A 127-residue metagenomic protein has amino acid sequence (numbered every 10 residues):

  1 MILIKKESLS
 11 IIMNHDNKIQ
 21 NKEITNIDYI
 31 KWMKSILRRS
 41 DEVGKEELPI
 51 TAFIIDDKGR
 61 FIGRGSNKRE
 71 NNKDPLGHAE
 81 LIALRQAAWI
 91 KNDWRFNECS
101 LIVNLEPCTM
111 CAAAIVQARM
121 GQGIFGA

Functional and structural regions predicted by a protein language model:
M1-E47, P107, A113-A127: Zinc-dependent deaminase
Y29, D56, E80: Acidic active-site catalytic centers that drive phospho-/nucleotidyl reactions and related ester hydrolyses
E46, I50, W94-N97: Short, structured loop/turn "capping" segments at alpha-beta junctions
I50-D56: Short beta-strand scaffold segments in enzyme catalytic cores
D57-I62: Short, glycine-anchored, charge-dense loop/turn motifs used at functional sites
G63-A127: Zn2+-dependent cytidine deaminase-like catalytic core
